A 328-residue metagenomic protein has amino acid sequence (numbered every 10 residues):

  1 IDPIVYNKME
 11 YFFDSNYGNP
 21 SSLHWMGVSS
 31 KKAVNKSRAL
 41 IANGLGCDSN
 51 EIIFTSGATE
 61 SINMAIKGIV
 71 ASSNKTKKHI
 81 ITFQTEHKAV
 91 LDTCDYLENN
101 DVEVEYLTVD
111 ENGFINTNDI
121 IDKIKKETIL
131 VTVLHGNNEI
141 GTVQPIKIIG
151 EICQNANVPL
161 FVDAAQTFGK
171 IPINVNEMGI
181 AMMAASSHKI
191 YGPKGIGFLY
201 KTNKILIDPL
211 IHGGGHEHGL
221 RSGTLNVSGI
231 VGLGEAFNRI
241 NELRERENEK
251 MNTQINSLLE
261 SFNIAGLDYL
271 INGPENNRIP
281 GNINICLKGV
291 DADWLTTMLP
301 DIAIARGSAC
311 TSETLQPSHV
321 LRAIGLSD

Functional and structural regions predicted by a protein language model:
I1-D328: Pyridoxal 5′-phosphate
